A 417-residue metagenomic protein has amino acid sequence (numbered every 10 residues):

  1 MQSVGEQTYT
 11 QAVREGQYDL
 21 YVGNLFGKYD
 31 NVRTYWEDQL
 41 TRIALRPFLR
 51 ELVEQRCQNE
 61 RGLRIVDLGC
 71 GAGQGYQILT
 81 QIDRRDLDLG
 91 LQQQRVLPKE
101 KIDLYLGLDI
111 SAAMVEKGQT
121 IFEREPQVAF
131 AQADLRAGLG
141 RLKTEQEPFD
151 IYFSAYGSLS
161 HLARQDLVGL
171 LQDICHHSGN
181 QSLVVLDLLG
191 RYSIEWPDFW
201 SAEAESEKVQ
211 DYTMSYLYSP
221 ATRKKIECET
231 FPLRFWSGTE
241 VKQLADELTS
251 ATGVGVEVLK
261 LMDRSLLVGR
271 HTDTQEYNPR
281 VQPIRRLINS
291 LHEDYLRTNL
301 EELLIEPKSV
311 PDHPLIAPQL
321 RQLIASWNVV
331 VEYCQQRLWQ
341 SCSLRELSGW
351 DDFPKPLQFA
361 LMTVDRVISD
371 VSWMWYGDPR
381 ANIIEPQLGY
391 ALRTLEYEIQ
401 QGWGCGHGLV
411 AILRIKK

Functional and structural regions predicted by a protein language model:
M1-L63, Q74-I78: Conserved class I S-adenosyl-L-methionine
G73-G138: Class I SAM-dependent methyltransferase SAM/SAH-binding core
R141-Y152: A short acidic, Gly/Pro-enriched loop at the edge of an enzyme's catalytic core that lines a small-molecule cofactor
D150-Q165: A short SAM/SAH-binding and catalytic strip from SAM-dependent methyltransferases
V168-L183: A short glycine-rich, Lys/Arg-flanked "PGG" loop and its adjoining helix->strand segment in the class I
L183-M214: Conserved class I S-adenosyl-L-methionine
T230-T252: Short alpha-helix
V268-K417: C-terminal lobe and adjacent flexible extensions of AdoMet/dcAdoMet transferase-like proteins
